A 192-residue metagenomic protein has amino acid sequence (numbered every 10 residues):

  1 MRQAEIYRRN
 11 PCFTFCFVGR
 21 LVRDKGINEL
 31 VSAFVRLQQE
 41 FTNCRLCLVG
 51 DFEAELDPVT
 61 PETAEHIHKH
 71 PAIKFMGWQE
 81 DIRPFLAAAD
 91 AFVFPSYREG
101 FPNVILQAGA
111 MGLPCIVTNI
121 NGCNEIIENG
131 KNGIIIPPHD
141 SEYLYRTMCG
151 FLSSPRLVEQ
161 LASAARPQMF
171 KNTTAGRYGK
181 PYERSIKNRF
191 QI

Functional and structural regions predicted by a protein language model:
Y7-K25, V31-F34, C47: Conserved donor-binding/catalytic core segment of Leloir-type glycosyltransferases
C47-P71, L157: Short, structured helix-loop element that forms part of the nucleotide-activated donor/catalytic region
W78, Y97: Aromatic "clamp/platform" in nucleotide-sugar-dependent glycosyltransferases that forms part of the donor/acceptor
I82, P102-I105, C123: Short glycine/serine-rich donor-binding loops of glycosyltransferases
F92-V93: A short hydrophobic beta-strand element within the catalytic core of glycosyltransferases that build diverse glycans
I105, P114-V117, I127: Short hydrophobic beta-strand element within catalytic cores of glycosyltransferases and related nucleotide-activated
E128-G130, I134-S141, G150-R156: Conserved acidic donor-binding segment of nucleotide-sugar-dependent glycosyltransferases
Y143, G150, L157-N172, Y178-R184: A short, well-ordered alpha-helix in the C-terminal region of glycosyltransferases
